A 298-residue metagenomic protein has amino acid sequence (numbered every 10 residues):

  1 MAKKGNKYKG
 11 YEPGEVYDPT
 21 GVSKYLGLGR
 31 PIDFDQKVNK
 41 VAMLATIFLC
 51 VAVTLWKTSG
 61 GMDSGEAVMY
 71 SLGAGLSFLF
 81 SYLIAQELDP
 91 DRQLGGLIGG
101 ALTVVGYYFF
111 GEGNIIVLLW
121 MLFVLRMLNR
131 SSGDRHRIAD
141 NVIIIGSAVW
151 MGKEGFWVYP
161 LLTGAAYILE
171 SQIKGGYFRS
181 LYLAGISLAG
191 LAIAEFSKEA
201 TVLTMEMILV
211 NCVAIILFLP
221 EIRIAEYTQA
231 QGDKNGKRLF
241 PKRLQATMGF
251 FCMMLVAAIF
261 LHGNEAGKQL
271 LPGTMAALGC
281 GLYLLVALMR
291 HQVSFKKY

Functional and structural regions predicted by a protein language model:
M1-A139, M248-Y298: N-terminal topogenic module of multi-pass integral membrane proteins
M127, G133-A257: Generic multipass alpha-helical transmembrane bundles of integral membrane proteins
